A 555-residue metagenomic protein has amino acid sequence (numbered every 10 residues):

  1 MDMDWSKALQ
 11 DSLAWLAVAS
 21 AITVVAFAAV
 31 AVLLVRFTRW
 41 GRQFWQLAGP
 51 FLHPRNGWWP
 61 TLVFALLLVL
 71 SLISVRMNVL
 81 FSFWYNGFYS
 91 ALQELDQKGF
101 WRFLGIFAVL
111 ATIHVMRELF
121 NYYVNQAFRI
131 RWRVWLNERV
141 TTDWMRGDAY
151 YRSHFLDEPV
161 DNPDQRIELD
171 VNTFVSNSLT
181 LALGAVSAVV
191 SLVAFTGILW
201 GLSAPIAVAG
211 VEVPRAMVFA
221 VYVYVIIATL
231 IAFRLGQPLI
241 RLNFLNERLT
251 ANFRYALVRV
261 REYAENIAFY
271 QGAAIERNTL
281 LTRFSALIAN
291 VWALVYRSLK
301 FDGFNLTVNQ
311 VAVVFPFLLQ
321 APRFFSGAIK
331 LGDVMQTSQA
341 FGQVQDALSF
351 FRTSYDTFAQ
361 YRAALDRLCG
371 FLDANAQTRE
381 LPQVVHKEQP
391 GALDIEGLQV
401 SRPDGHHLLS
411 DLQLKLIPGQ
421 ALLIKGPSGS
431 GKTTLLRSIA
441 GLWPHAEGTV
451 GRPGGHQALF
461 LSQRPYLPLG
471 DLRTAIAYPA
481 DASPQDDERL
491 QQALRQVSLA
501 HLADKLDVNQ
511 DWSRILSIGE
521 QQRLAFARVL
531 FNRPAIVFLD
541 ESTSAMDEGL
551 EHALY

Functional and structural regions predicted by a protein language model:
M1-N78, Y85-F107, N121-N125, Y151-V189 (+4 more regions): Membrane-integrated ABC transporters
V69, I73, L80-S82, V109 (+6 more regions): A hydrophobic transmembrane-helix motif
P159, F269, L372-L423, A446-G454 (+1 more regions): Primarily ABC-family ATPase nucleotide-binding module
V171-N177, L242-E262, A268-F315, T357-Q360 (+2 more regions): An intracellular "coupling" helix at the cytosolic face of ABC transporter transmembrane type-1 domains
G236-I240, L249-A251, A268-G272, N278 (+2 more regions): Cytosolic ends of transmembrane helices, especially the final helix of ABC transmembrane type-1 domains
A440: Helix-to-loop junction immediately C-terminal to a conserved catalytic motif
P465-R514: Conserved "ABC signature" C-loop
A475, V508-Y555: ABC-family ATPase nucleotide-binding domain "signature/switch" substructure
